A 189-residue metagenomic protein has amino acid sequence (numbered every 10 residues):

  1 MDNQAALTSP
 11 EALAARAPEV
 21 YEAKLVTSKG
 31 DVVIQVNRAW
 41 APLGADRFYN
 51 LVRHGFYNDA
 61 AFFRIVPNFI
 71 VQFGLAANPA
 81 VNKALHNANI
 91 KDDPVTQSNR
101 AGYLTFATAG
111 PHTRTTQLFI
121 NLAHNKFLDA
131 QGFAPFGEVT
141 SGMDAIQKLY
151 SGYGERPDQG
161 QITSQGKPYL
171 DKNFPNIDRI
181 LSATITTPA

Functional and structural regions predicted by a protein language model:
M1-A189: Cyclophilin-like peptidyl-prolyl cis-trans isomerases
